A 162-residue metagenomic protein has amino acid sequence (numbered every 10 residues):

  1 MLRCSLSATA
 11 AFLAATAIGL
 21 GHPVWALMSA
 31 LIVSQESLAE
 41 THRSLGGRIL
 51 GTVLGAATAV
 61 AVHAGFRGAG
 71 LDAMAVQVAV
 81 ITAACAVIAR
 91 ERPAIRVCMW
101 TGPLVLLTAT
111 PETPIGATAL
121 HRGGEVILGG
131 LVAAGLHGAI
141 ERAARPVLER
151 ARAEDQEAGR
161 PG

Functional and structural regions predicted by a protein language model:
M1-G162: Alpha-helical transmembrane segments and their membrane-interface boundaries that form or gate the permeation pathway
